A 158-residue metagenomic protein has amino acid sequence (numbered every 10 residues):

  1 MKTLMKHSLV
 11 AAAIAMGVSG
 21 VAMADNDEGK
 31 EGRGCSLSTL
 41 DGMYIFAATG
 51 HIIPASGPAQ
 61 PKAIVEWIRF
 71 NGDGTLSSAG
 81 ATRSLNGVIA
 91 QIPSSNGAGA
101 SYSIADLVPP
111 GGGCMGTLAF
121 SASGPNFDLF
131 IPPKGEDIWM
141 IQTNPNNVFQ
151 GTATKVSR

Functional and structural regions predicted by a protein language model:
M1-V10: Bacterial N-terminal signal peptides that target proteins for export
A11-G17: Bacterial N-terminal signal peptides
M23-R158: Mature soluble binding/inhibitory domains
